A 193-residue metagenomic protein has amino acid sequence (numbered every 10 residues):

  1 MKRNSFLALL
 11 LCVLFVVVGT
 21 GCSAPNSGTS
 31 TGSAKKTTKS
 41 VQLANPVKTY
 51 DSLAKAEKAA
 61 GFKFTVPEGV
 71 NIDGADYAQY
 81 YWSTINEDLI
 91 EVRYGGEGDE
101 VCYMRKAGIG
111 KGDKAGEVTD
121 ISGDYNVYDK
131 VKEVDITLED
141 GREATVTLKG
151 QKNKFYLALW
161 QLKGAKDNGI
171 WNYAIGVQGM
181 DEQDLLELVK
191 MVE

Functional and structural regions predicted by a protein language model:
M1-F6: Positively charged n-region of N-terminal signal peptides that target proteins for export
L7-L14: Sec-dependent N-terminal signal peptides
V17-G21: C-terminal motif of bacterial Sec signal peptides marking the signal peptidase cleavage site
S23-P25: Bacterial signal peptide processing site
S30-T31: Ser/Thr/Gly/Pro-rich low-complexity, disordered linker/stalk segments of secreted and cell-surface proteins
K39-D167: Short, solvent-exposed recognition patches
G169-E193: Surface-exposed amphipathic alpha-helical segments
